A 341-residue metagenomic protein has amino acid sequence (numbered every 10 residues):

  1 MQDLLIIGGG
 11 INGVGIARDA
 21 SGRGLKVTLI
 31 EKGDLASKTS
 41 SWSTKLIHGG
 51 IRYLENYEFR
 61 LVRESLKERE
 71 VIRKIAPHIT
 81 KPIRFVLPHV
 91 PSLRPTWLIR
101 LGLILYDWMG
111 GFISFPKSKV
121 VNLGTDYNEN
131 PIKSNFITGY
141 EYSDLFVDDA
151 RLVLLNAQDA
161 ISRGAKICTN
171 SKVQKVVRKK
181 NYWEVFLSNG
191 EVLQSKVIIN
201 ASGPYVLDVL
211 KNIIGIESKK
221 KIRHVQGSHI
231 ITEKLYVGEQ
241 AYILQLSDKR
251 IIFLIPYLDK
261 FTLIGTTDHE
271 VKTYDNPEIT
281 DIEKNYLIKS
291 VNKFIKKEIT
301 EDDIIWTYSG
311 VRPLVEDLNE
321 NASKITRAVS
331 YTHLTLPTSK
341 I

Functional and structural regions predicted by a protein language model:
L4-T28: N-terminal Rossmann-like FAD-binding beta1-loop-alpha1 element of flavoenzymes
G22-S40: Glycine-rich FAD pyrophosphate-binding loop
K45-E129: Dinucleotide-binding Rossmann-like beta1-alpha1 core, especially the glycine-rich loop that anchors the ADP
S143-K175: Helical element adjacent to the flavin cofactor pocket in flavoenzyme catalytic cores
G190-V197: Core beta-strand elements of the Rossmann-like FAD/NAD(P) dinucleotide-binding domain in flavoenzyme oxidoreductases
N200-I214: Flavin (primarily FAD) binding-site architecture
N212, P277-Y308: Flavin-binding catalytic cores
T332-I341: Conserved small/polar residues in nucleotide/adenosyl-binding loops
